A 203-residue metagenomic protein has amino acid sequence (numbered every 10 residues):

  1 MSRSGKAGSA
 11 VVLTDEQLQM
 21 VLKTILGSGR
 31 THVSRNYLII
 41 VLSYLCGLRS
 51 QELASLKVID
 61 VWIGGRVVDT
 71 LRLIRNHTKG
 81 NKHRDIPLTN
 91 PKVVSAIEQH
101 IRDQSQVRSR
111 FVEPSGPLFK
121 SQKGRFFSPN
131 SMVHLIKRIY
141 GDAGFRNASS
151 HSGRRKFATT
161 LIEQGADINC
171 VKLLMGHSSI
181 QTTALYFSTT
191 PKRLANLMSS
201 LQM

Functional and structural regions predicted by a protein language model:
E16-C46: Basic, Lys/Arg- and aromatic-enriched nucleic-acid-binding interface segment
R35, R146-Q164: Short basic/aromatic active-site micro-motif
I39, G47, Q51-L56, V171: Alpha-helix N-cap/helix-start motif at helix boundaries, enriched for small hydrophobics
V41, L45, K156-H177: C-terminal catalytic core of tyrosine-transesterase DNA break-rejoin enzymes
S55-P87, P91-K92: Conserved tyrosine-mediated DNA breakage-rejoining catalytic core shared by Y-recombinases
V61-G65, R146, D167-F187, K192: Short, polar N-cap/turn motifs at the start of nucleic acid-interacting alpha helices
L73-H77, Q181-S200: Catalytic-site neighborhood detector that most strongly recognizes the C-terminal catalytic loop/helix of tyrosine
T78-E98, E113-K137: C-terminal catalytic core of Y-nucleophile DNA break-rejoin enzymes
